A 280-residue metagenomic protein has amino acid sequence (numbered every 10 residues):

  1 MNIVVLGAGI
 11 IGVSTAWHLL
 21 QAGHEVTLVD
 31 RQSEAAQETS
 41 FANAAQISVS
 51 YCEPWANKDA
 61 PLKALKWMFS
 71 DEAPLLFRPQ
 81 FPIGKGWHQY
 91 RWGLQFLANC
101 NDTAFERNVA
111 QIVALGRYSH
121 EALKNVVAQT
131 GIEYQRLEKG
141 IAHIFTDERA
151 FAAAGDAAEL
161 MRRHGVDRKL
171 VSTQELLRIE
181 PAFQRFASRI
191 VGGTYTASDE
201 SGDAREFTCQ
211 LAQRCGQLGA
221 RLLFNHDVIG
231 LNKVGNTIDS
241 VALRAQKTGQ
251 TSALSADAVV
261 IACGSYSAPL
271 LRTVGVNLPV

Functional and structural regions predicted by a protein language model:
N2-L28: N-terminal Rossmann-like FAD-binding beta1-loop-alpha1 element of flavoenzymes
A8, V13, Q174, H226 (+1 more regions): Structural detector for helix-capping/boundary residues
I11, E34, Y266: Conserved Rossmann-like nucleotide-cofactor binding loop
Q21-F41: Glycine-rich FAD pyrophosphate-binding loop
H24-E25, V166, A220, V276: Short phosphate-binding/catalytic loops that engage adenosine nucleotides
T39, A45-G86, Q217-L218, L231-V280: Flavin-dependent oxidoreductases
A44-Q174: Dinucleotide-binding Rossmann-like beta1-alpha1 core, especially the glycine-rich loop that anchors the ADP
A152-H164, Q184-A258, A262, Y266: Helical element adjacent to the flavin cofactor pocket in flavoenzyme catalytic cores
